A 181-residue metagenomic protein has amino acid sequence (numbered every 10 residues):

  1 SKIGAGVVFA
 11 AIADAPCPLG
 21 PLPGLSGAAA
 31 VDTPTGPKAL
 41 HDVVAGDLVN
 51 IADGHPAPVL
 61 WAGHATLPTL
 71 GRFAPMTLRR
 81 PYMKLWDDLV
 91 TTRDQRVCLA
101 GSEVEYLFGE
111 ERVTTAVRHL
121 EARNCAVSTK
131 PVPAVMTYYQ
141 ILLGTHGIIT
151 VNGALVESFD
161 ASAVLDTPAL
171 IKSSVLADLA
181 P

Functional and structural regions predicted by a protein language model:
S1-K38: Protein maturation boundaries and topogenic segments
G4-V7, T115, I171-S174: N-terminal functional modules and adjacent low-complexity/disordered segments of proteins
A15-C17, L22, A57, L67 (+1 more regions): Intrinsic-disorder/low-complexity coil detector
S26-T33, N50-A169: Long beta-strand-rich cores associated with HINT superfamily self-processing modules
H41-L48: Structural motif
P168-P181: Solvent-exposed adhesion/ligand-recognition segments of exported proteins
